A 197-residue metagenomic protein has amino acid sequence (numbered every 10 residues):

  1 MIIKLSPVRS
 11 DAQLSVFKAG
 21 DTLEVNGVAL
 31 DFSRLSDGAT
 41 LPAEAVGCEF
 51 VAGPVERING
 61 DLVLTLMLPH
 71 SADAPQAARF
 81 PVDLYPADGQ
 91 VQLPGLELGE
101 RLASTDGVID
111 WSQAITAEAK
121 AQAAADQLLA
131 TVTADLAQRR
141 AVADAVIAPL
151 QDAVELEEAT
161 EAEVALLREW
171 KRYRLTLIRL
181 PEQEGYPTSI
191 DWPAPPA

Functional and structural regions predicted by a protein language model:
M1-K4, S33-E44, E118-K120, A148-P149: Short, charged, low-hydrophobicity "junction" segments
M1-V28: Short, charged/polar N-terminal "headpieces" of proteins
S6, A12-Q13, E44-E49, R174-L175: Short amphipathic alpha-helical surface micro-motifs
S10, L23, L30, D37 (+2 more regions): Generic "edge-of-domain/loop-turn" microfeature
L14-F17, E24, E56-D61, M67-H70 (+1 more regions): A preference for well-ordered globular domain cores that mediate specific macromolecular interactions or catalysis
L30-M67: Acidic, aromatic-enriched beta-alpha/helix-loop junctions
D31-P42, A74-D88: Extended Gly/Ser/Thr-rich low-complexity repeat segments, especially those forming or decorating extracellular
